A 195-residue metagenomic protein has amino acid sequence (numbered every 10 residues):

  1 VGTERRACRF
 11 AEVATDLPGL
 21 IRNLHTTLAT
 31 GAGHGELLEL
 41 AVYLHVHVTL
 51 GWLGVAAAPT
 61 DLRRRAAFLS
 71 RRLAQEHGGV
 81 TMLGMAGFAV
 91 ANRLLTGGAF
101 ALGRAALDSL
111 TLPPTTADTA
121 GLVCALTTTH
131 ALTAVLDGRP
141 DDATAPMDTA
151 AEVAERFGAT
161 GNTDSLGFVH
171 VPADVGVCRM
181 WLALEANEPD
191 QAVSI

Functional and structural regions predicted by a protein language model:
G2-I195: Conserved binding/catalytic microenvironments
